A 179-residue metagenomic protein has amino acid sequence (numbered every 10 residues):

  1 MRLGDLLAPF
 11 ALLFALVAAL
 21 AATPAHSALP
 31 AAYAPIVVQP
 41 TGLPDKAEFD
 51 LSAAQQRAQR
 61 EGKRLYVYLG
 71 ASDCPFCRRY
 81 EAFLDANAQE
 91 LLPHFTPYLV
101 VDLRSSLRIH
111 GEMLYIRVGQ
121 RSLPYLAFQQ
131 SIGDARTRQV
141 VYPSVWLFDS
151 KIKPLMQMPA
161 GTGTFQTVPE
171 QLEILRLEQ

Functional and structural regions predicted by a protein language model:
M1-A11: Bacterial N-terminal signal peptides that target proteins for export
P9-A19: Bacterial N-terminal signal peptides
T23-P44: N-proximal helix/coil linker or "cap" segments that precede and/or mark the start of modular domains
K46-L65: A short beta-strand-turn-helix
Y66-V67, V145: Hydrophobic beta-strand anchors of alpha/beta hydrolase catalytic cores
A71-F83: Conserved redox-active cysteine motifs that mediate thiol-disulfide chemistry, especially di-cysteine Cys-X(1-2)-Cys
N87-P159: Thioredoxin-like thiol-disulfide oxidoreductase module
L155-Q179: Thiol-/selenol-based redox modules, centered on thioredoxin-like and closely related oxidoreductase domains
